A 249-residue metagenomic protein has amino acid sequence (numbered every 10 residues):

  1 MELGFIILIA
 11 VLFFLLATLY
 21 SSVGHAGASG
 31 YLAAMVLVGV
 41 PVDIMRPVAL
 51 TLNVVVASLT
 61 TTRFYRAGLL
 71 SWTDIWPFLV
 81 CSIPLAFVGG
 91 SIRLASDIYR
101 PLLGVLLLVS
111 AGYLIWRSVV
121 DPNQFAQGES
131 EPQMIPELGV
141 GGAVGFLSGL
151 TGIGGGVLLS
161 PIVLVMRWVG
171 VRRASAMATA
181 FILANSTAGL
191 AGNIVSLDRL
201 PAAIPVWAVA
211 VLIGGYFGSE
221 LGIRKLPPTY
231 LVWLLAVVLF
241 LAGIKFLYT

Functional and structural regions predicted by a protein language model:
M1-S21, A26, L32-V38, V42 (+3 more regions): Juxtamembrane transmembrane-helix boundary motif
Y20, S29-A34, L52-V56, L183-L190 (+1 more regions): Hydrophobic alpha-helical segments within and immediately flanking transmembrane helices of multi-pass membrane proteins
A28-S29, G156: Helix-loop boundary and gating motifs at the non-cytosolic
V40-T51, D74, W168-T179: Membrane-interface alpha-helices at helix entry/exit sites of multi-pass transporters
V48-R63: Transmembrane alpha-helices of multi-pass small-molecule transport proteins
A49-N53, A178-I182, I204-A208: Short hydrophobic/aromatic, small-residue-rich stretches within specific transmembrane helices of secondary active
I135-G192: Structural signal for alpha-helical transmembrane segments and their flanking helix-loop junctions in multi-pass
